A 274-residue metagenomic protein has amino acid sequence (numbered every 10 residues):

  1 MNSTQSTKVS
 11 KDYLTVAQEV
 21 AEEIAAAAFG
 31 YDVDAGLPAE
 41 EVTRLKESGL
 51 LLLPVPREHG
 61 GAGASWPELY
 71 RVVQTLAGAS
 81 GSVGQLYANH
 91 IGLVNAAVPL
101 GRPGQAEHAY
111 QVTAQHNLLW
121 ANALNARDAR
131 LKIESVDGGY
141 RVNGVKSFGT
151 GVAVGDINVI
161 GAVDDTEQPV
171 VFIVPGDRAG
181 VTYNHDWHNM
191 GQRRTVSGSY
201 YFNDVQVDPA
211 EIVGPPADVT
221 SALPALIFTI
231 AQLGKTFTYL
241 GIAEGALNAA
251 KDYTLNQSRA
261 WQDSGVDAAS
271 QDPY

Functional and structural regions predicted by a protein language model:
N2-V55, A62-R71, F237-Y274: Alpha-helical interface subdomain recognition
A39-E47, L52-V154: Glycine-rich flavin
G101-R102, D137, V163-T166, G176-R178 (+2 more regions): Short loop segments at secondary-structure junctions
A123-N125, N143, G161, F172-P175 (+1 more regions): Short beta-strand segments
D137-R141, I157, Q168, S197: A generic structural signal for beta-strand entry/edge sites
V145, N184-H188: Short beta-alpha junctions and helix-cap segments that line functional grooves
F148-Y183: A short core secondary-structure module
M190-Y274: Glycine-rich beta->alpha junctions and the first turn(s) of the following alpha-helix
